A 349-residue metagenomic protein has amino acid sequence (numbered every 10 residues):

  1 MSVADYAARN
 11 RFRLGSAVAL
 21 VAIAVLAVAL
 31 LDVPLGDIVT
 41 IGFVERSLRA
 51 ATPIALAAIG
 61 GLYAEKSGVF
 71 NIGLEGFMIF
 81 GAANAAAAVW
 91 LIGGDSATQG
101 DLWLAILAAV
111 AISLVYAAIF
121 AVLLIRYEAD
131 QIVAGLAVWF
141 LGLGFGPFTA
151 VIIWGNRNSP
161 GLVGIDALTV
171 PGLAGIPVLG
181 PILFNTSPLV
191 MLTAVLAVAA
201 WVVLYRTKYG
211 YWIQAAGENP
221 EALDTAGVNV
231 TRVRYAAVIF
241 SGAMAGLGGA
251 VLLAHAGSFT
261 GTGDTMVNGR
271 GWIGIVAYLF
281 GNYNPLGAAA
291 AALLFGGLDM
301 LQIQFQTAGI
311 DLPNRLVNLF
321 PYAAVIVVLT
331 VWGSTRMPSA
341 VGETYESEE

Functional and structural regions predicted by a protein language model:
M1-A27, A200, A226, T231-R232 (+1 more regions): Cytosolic-side transmembrane-helix boundaries in multi-pass membrane proteins
M1-L56, F70, N84, S96-Q99: Membrane-interfacial amphipathic/re-entrant helices at transmembrane-helix boundaries
D5-R9, E65-F70, A97-T98, Y116-L173 (+3 more regions): Short loop segments and helix-boundary regions at transmembrane helix junctions of multi-pass inner-membrane proteins
G36-D37, G42-F43, L204, A237-V276 (+2 more regions): Inter-helical junctions in multi-pass inner-membrane proteins, predominant in energy-converting antiporter-like
G42-Q99, I106, Y116-I132, L279-Y283: Single transmembrane alpha-helix segments in multi-pass membrane proteins
G142-L204, P313-N314, T344: Transmembrane helix-bundle core of multi-pass membrane transporters and related energy-transducing complexes
T186-T260: Helix-loop-helix "hairpin" substructures at the membrane interface of multi-pass membrane proteins
F259-Y322: Transmembrane alpha-helical segments in multi-pass inner-membrane proteins
